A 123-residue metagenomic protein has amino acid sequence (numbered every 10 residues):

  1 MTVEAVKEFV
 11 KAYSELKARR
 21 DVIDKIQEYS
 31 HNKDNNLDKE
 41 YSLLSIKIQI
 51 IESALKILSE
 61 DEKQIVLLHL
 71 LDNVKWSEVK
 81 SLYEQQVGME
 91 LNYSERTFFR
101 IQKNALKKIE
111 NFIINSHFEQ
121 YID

Functional and structural regions predicted by a protein language model:
M1-I57, N115-D123: N-terminal interaction/assembly modules
S53, H69, G88: Short, flexible active-site loop motifs that bind/organize anionic cofactors or intermediates
L58-S81: Short amphipathic alpha helix immediately N-terminal
N73-T97: Helix-turn-helix DNA-binding module
T97-S116: DNA major-groove recognition helices of helix-turn-helix
